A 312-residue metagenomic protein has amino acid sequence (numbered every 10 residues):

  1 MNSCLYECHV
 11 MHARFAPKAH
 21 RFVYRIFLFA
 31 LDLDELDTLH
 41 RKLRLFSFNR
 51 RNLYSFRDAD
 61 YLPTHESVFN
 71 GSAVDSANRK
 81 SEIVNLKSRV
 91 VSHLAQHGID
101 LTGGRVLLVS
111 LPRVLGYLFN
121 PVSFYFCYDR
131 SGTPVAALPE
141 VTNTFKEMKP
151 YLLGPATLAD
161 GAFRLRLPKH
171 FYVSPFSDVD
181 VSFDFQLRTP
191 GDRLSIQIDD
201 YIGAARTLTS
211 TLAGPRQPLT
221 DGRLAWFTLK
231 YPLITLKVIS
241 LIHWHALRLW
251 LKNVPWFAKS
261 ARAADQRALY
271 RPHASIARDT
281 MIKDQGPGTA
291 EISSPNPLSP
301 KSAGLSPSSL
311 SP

Functional and structural regions predicted by a protein language model:
M1-D75, E82-D284, L310-P312: Mature, function-bearing regions of proteins
N78-N85, I282-T289, S293-S294, L298-S302 (+1 more regions): Arg/Gly-rich low-complexity intrinsically disordered repeat tracts
